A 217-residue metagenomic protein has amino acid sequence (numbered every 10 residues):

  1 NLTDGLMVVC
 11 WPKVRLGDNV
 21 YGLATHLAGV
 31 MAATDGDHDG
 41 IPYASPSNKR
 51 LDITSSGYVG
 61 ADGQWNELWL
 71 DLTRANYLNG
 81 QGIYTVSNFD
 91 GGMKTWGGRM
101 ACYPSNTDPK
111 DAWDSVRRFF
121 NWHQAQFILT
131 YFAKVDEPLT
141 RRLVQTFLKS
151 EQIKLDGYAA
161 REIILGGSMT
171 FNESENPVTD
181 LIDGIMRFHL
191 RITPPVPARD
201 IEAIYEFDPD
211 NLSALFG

Functional and structural regions predicted by a protein language model:
N1-L129, N172: A glycine- and small-residue-enriched flexible loop/hinge signal that marks low-structured segments
L2-V8, P138, G157-S168, L181-A198: Short, Lys/Arg-enriched charge-dense amphipathic segments
L16-G17, Y131, V135, P177-T179 (+1 more regions): Residues in flexible loops and secondary-structure boundaries
H26, A32, K49, D71 (+3 more regions): Generic alpha-helical propensity signal that fires on short helical segments and nearby coil/disordered stretches
I41, I53, I83, I128 (+5 more regions): Weak global preference for isoleucine
R74-A75, Y84, S168, V178 (+1 more regions): Short, surface-exposed charged micro-motifs
A112-S174: Acidic, low-complexity glycine/serine/threonine-rich segments
N176-G217: C-terminal edge-of-domain segments
